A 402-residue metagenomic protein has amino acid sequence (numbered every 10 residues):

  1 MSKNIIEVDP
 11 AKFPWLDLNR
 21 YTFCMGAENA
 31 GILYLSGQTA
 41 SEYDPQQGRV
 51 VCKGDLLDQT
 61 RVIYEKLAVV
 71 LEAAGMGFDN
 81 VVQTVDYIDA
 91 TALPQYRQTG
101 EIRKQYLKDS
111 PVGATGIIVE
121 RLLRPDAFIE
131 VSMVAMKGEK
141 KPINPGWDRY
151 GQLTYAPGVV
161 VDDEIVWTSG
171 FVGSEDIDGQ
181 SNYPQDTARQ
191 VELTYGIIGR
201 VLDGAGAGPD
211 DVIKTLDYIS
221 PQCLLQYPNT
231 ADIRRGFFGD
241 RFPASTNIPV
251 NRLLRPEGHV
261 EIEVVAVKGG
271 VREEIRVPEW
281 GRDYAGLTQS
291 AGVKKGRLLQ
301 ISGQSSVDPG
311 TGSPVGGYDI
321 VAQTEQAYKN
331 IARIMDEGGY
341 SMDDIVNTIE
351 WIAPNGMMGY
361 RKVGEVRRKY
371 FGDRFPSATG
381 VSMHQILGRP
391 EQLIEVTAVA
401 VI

Functional and structural regions predicted by a protein language model:
M1-E65, V69-N347, I352-I402: N-terminal presequence-like segments and the immediate start of the first folded domain
